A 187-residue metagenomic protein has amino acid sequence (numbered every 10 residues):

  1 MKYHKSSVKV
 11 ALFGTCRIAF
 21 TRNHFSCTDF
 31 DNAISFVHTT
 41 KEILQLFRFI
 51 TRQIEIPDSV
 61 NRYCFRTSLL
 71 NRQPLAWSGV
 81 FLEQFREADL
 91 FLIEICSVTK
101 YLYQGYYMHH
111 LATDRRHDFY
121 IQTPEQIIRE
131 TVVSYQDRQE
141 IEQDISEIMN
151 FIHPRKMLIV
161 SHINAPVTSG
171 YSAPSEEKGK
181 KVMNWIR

Functional and structural regions predicted by a protein language model:
M1-R187: Extracellular glycan-modifying ectodomains
